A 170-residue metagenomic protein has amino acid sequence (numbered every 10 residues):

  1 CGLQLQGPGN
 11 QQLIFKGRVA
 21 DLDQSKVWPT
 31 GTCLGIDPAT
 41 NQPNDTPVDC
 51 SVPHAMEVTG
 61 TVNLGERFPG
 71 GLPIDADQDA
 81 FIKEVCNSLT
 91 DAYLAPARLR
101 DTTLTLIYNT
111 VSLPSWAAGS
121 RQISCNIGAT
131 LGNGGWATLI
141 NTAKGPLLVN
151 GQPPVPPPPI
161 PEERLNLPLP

Functional and structural regions predicted by a protein language model:
G2-P170: Long, compositionally biased stretches enriched for glycine and/or charged residues
